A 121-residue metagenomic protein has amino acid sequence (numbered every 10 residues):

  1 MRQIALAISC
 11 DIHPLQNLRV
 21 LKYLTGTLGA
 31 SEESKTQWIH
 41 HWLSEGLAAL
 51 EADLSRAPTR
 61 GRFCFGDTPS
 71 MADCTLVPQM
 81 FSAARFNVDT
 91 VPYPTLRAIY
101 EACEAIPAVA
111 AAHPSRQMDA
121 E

Functional and structural regions predicted by a protein language model:
M1, D73-C74, I106: Short, thiol/selenol-centered motifs that function as redox-active sites or metal-ligating centers
R2-A5, Y100: Generic structural concept
A5-I12: Alpha-helical transition-metal enzyme core signature, strongest for iron centers
I12-E101: GST-like fold's C-terminal all-alpha helical module
P92-E121: Long hydrophobic alpha-helical segments typical of transmembrane helices together with their membrane-interfacial
